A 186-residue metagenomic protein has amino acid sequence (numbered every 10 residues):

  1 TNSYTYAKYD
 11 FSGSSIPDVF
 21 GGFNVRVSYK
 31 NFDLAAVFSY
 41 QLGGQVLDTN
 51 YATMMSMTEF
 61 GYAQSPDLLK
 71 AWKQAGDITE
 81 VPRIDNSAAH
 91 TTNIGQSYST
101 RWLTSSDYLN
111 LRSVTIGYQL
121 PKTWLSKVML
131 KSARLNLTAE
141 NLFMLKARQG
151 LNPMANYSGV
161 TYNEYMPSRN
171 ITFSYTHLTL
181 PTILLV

Functional and structural regions predicted by a protein language model:
T1-S15, V46, Q64, K73: Conserved small-residue
K8-F11, S99-L103, S158-N163: Extracellular loop and loop/strand-boundary signature of outer-membrane beta-barrel proteins
P17-G21, D107-R112, P167-I171: Residues that define the transmembrane beta-barrel architecture of outer-membrane proteins
S28, S39-Q41, T138-L142: Outer-membrane beta-barrel pore domains and translocons
N31-A35, T123-W124: Repeated loop/turn-to-beta-strand initiation elements of outer-membrane beta-barrel proteins
A36, L135-L137, Y175: Membrane-embedded beta-strand positions of outer-membrane beta-barrel proteins
L42-R134, A139: Extracytoplasmic gating/loop element in the C-terminal half of outer-membrane beta-barrel translocons and assembly
T176-T182: Conserved small/polar residues in nucleotide/adenosyl-binding loops
